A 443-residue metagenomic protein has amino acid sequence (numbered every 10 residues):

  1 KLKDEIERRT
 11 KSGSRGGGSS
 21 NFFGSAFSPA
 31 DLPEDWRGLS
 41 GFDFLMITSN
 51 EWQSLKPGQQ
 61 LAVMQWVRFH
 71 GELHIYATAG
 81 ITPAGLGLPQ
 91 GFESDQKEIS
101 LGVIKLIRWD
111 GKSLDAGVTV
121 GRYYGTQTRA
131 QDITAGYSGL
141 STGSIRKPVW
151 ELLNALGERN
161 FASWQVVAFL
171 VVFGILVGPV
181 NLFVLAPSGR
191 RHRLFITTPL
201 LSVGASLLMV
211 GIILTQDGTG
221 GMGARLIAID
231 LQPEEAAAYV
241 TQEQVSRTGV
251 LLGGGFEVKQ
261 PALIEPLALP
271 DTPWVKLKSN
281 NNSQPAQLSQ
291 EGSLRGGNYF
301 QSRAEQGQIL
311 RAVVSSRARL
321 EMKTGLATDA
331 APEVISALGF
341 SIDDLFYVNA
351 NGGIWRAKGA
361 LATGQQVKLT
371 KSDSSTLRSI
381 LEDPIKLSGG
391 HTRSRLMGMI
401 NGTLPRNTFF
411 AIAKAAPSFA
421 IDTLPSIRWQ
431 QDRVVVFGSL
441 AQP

Functional and structural regions predicted by a protein language model:
K1-F44, T48-E51, A79: Aromatic-Pro/Gly-enriched surface loop or interdomain linker that acts as a lid/target-recognition segment
L39-P83, V103-W109: Short alpha-beta junction capping motif
G117-I145: Extended, hydrophilic extramembrane loops/domains of integral membrane proteins
S144-S163: Short, aromatic-rich amphipathic segments at membrane interfaces that lie adjacent to a transmembrane helix or signal
R159, A238-P443: Accessory, solvent-exposed terminal regions and/or long lumenal/extracellular loops of proteins
V172-L185, S206-G211: Alpha-helical transmembrane segments
H192-T215: Internal/C-terminal transmembrane anchor helices
I213-A236: Alpha-helical transmembrane signal-anchor/signal-peptide segments
